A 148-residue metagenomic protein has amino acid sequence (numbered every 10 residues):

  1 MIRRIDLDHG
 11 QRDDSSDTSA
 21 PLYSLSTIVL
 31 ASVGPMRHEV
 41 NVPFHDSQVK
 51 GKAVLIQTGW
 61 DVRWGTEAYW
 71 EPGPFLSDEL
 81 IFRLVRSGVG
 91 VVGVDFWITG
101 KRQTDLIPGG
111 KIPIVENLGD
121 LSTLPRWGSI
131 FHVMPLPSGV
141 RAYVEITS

Functional and structural regions predicted by a protein language model:
M1-S148: Active-/binding-site microenvironments in catalytic and ligand-binding cores
